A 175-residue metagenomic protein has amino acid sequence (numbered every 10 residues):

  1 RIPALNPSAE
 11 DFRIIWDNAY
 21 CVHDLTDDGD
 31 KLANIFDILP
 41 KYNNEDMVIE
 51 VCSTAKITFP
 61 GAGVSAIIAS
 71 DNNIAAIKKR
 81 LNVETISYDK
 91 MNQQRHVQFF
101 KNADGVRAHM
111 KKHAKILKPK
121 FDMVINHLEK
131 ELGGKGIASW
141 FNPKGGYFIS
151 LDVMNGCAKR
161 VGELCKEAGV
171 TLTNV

Functional and structural regions predicted by a protein language model:
R1-P60: Active-site pre-lysine segment of PLP-dependent enzymes
N6-P7, L132, C165: A generic structural signal for well-ordered alpha-helical segments
I15-N18, C52, A66-I68, F141-N142 (+2 more regions): Short beta-strand segments
A19-V22, A55-T58, D71-I74, K101 (+3 more regions): Short, solvent-exposed loop/turn segments at secondary-structure junctions
D30-I35, I67-I68, K166-E167: Glycine-rich, phosphate-binding/catalytic loops in enzymes
L39-K118: Conserved core segment of the aminotransferase class I/II
I74, K78, F148-V175: Conserved C-terminal alpha-helix-loop-beta "cap" of PLP-dependent enzymes that closes/shapes the active-site mouth
K111-I125, I137-D152, K166: Conserved glycine-rich beta-strand-loop-beta hairpin in the small C-terminal domain of fold type I
